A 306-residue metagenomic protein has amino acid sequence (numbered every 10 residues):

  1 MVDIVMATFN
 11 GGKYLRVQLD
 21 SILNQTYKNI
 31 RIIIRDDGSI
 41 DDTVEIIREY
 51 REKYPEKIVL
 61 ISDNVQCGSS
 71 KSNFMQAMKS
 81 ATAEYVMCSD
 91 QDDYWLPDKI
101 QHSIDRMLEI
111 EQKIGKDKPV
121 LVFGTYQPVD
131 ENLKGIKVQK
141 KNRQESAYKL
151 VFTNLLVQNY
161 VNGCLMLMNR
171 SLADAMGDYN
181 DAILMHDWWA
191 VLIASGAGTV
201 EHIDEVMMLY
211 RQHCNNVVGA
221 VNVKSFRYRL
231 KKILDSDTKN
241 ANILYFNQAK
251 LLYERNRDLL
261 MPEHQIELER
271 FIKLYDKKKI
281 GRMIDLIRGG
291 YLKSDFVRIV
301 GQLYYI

Functional and structural regions predicted by a protein language model:
M1-N222: Nucleotide-sugar donor-binding/catalytic module of glycosyltransferases that assemble extracellular/cell-envelope
I183, W189, R211-I306: C-terminal subregions of glycosyltransferases and related glycan-biosynthesis enzymes
